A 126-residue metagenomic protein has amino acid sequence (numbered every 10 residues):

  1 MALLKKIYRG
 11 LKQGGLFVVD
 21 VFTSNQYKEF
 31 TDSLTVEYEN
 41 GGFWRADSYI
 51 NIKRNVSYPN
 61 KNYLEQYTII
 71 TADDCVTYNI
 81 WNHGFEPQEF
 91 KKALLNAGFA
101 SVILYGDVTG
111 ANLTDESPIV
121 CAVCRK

Functional and structural regions predicted by a protein language model:
M1, T31-L34, P118-I119: Short, glycine/charged-enriched secondary-structure capping and boundary segments
M1-L16: A short glycine-rich, Lys/Arg-flanked "PGG" loop and its adjoining helix->strand segment in the class I
Y8-K12, N62-L64, G98-A100, R125-K126: A generic structural signal for ordered secondary structure
F17-V18, S101: A short hydrophobic/small-residue beta-strand
V18-Q88: SAM-dependent methyltransferase
W81-K126: C-terminal lobe and adjacent flexible extensions of AdoMet/dcAdoMet transferase-like proteins
